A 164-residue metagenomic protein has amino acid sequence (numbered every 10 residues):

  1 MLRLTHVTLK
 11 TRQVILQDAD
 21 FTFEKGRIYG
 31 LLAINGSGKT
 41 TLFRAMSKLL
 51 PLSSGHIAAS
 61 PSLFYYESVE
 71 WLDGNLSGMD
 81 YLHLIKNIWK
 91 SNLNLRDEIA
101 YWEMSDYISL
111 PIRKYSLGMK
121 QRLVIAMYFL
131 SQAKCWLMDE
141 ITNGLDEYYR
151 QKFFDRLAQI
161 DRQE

Functional and structural regions predicted by a protein language model:
L4-V7, R12-E24, G55: Conserved beta-strand
L32-I34: The feature captures the beta-strand-to-loop junction immediately N-terminal to the Walker
S47: Helix-to-loop junction immediately C-terminal to a conserved catalytic motif
V69, G74-K90: Q-loop/switch helix immediately C-terminal to the Walker
E98-S116, Q132: Conserved ABC nucleotide-binding domain
I125: Hydrophobic anchor residue at the start of the ABC signature
W136-E140: Catalytic Walker B motif of ABC-type/P-loop ATPase nucleotide-binding domains
